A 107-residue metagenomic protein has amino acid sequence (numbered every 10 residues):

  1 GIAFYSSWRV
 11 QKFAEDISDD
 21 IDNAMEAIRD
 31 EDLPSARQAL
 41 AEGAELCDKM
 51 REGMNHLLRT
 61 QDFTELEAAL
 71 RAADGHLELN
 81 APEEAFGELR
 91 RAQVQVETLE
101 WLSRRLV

Functional and structural regions predicted by a protein language model:
G1-S7, D48-K49, L106-V107: Membrane-interacting alpha-helical segments
I2-S18: Transmembrane signal-anchor/signal-peptide helices with a preference for the extracytoplasmic
A3, R29-L33, P82: Alpha-helical rod/repeat scaffolding segments in eukaryotic adaptors/tethers and long-chain four-helix cytokines
A14-I21, L40, F63, L70 (+1 more regions): Hydrophobic faces of stable alpha-helices that mediate helix-helix packing
D16-S35: Short extracytoplasmic/periplasmic juxtamembrane "stem" segments immediately C-terminal to an N-terminal membrane anchor
L33-H76: Extracytoplasmic/periplasmic/luminal assembly and interaction segments in envelope/secretory/respiratory proteins
T60-V107: Structured, soluble extracytoplasmic/luminal domains of envelope-associated proteins
